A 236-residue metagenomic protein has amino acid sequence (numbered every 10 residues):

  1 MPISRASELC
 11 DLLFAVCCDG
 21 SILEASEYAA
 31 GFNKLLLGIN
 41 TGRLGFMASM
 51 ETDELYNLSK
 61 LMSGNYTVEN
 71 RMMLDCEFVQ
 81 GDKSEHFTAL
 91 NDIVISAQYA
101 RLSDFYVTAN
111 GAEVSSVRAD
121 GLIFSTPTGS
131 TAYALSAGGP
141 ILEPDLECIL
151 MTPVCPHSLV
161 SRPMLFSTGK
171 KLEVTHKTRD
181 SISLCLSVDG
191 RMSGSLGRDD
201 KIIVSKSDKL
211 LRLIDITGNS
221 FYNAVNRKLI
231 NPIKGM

Functional and structural regions predicted by a protein language model:
M1-C10: Short acidic low-complexity segments
C18-S21, G42-L44, T128-S130: Short glycine-rich anion-binding loops that position phosphate/pyrophosphate groups of nucleotides and phosphorylated
E24-G31, A134-G138: Short Gly/Thr/Asp-enriched flexible loops that form oxyanion-binding sites at enzyme active sites
N33-L35: Proline-centered loop/turn at the N-terminus of a beta-strand
L44-D120: Catalytic core of DAGKc-family lipid kinases
I95, A109-E113, R162-M236: ATP/nucleoside-binding phosphotransfer catalytic cores, i.e., glycine-rich phosphate-binding loops
S116-D120, F124-V160: Gly/Ser/Thr-rich active-site loops/lids in small-molecule metabolic enzymes that frequently grip phosphoryl groups
